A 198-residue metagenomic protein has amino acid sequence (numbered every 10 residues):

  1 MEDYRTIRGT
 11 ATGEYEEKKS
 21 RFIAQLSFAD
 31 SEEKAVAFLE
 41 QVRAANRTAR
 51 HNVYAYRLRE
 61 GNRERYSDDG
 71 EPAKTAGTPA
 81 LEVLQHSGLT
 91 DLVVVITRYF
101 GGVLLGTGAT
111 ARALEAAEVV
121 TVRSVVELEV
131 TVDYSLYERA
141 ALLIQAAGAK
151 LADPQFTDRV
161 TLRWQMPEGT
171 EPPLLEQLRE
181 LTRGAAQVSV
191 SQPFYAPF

Functional and structural regions predicted by a protein language model:
M1-T75, E176, S189-F198: C-terminal regulatory domains involved in ligand/effector binding and gene-expression control
T6-A11, A116-A117, R139-L151: Short amphipathic beta-strand starts and helix->beta connectors
Y15-S20, V120-V122, Q155-F156: Short, flexible turn/loop "capping" segments at secondary-structure junctions
A76-E118: Active-site beta-strand/loop microenvironment that shapes enzyme catalytic pockets
V119-L136: Short glycine-/aliphatic-rich beta-strand segments at the starts of folded cytosolic domains
A140-A146, P173-T182: Short amphipathic alpha-helices in soluble, non-transmembrane regions that often serve as interface/regulatory elements
K150-F156, T182-F198: Conserved short beta-strand edge segments in small beta-sheet-based binding/regulatory domains
W164-E171: Terminal, non-globular segments
